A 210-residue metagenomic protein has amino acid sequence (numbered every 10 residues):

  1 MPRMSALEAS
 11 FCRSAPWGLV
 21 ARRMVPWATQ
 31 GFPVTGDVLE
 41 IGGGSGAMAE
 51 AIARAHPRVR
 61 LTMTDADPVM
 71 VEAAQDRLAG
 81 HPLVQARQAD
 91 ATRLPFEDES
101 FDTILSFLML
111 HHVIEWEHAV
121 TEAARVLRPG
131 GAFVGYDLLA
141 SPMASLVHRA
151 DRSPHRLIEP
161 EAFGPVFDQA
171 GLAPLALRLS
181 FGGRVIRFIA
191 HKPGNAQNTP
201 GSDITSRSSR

Functional and structural regions predicted by a protein language model:
M1-L7, R210: N-terminal, positively charged/glycine-rich alpha-helical extensions of SAM-dependent methyltransferases
F11-G18, V134-I189: C-terminal alpha-helical "lid/dimerization" subdomain adjacent to the S-adenosyl-L-methionine
P16-T35: Conserved alpha-helix/loop element of class I SAM-dependent methyltransferases that forms part of the SAM/SAH-binding
D37, G130-A132: Short glycine-centered segments of the SAM/dcSAM-binding site in methyltransferase folds
L39, S45-R93: Class I SAM-dependent methyltransferase SAM/SAH-binding core
L105: A conserved beta-strand element that flanks and buttresses the S-adenosyl-L-methionine
L108-M109: Short catalytic micro-motifs in class I SAM-dependent methyltransferases
E117-P129: A short glycine-rich, Lys/Arg-flanked "PGG" loop and its adjoining helix->strand segment in the class I
